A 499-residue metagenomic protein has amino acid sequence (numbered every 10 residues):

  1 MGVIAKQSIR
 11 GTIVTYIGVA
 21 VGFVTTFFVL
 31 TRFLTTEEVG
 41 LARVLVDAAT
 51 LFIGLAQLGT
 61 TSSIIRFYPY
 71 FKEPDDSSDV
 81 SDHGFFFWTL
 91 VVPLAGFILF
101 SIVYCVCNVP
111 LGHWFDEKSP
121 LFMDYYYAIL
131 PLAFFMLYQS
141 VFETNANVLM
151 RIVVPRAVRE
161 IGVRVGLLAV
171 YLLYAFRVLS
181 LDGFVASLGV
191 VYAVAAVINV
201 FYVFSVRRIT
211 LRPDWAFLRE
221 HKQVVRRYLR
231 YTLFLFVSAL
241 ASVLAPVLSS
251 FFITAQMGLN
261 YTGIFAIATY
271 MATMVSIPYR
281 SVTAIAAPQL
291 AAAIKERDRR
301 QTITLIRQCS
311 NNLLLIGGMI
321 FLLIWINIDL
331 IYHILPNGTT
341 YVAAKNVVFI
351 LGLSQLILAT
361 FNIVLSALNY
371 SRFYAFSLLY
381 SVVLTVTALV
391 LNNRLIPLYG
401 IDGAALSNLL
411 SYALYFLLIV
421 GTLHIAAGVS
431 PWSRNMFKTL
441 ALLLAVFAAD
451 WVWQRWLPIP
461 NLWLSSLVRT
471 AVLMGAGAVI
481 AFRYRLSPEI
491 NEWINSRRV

Functional and structural regions predicted by a protein language model:
M1-I4, L121, L181-S187, N199-P246 (+4 more regions): Interhelical loop/hinge segments that connect adjacent transmembrane helices in multipass membrane
V3-F67, S101-C105, L132, R230-N260 (+1 more regions): Signature of the first transmembrane helix
Q7-F23, S187-V203, R219-A292, N312 (+2 more regions): Transmembrane helical elements of multi-pass membrane transporters/channels
F27, Q57-P74, V148, A268 (+2 more regions): Helix-loop junctions and terminal segments of transmembrane helices in multi-pass membrane transport/translocation
V109-I129, L259, I324-L356: Interfacial segments at transmembrane-helix termini and the short loops linking adjacent helices
F135-R159, G352-V383, R394, L398: Membrane-interface junctions at transmembrane-helix termini in multi-pass inner-membrane proteins
V158-L173, R177-R208, T269, V382-T387 (+4 more regions): Hydrophobic alpha-helical transmembrane segments
W451-V499: Membrane-proximal transmembrane or re-entrant/amphipathic helices at the cytosolic face
